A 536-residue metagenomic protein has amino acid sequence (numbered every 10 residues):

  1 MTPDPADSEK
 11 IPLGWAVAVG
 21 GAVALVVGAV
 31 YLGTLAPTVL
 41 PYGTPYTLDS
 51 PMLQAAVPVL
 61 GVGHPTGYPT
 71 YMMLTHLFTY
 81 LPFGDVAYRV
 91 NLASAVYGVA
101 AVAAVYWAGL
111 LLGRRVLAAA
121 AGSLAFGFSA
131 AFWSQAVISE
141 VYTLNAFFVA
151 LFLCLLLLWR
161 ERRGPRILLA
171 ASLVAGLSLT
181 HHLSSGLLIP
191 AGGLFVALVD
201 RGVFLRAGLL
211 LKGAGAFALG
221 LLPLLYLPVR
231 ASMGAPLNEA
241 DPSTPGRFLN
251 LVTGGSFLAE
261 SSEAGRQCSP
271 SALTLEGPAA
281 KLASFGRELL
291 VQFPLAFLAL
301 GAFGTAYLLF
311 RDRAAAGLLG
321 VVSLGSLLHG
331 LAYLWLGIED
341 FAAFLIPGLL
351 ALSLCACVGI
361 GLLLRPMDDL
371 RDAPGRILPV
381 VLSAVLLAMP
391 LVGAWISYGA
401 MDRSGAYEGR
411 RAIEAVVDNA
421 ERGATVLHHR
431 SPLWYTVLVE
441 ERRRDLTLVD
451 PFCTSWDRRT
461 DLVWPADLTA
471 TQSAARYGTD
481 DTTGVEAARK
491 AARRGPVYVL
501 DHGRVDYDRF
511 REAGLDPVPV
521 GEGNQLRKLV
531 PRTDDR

Functional and structural regions predicted by a protein language model:
T2-D4, L158-R160, L187-A218: Perimembrane helix-loop-helix junctions
K10, L110-G113, F152-A170, L177-S178 (+1 more regions): Membrane-interface transmembrane helices that cradle and orient dolichyl/undecaprenyl
P12-T44, F128, G215-G234, L328-A332: Transmembrane signal-anchor helices characteristic of membrane glycosylation enzymes that use polyprenol
V17-V23, V105-F128, R166-I167, A316-V321 (+1 more regions): Transmembrane-helix signature of polytopic, membrane-embedded enzymes that assemble or transfer cell-envelope glycans
L92-G113, L151-L155, F303, L354-V358: Transmembrane-helix motifs of polytopic, lipid-linked glycan transferases
S129, G330, G359, P379-A406: Transmembrane alpha-helical segments
S134-Y142: Short acidic/glycine- and proline-prone juxtamembrane loop motifs at membrane-interface regions of multi-pass membrane
L290-A314: Hydrophobic, aromatic-rich transmembrane alpha-helices and their immediate juxtamembrane boundary segments
